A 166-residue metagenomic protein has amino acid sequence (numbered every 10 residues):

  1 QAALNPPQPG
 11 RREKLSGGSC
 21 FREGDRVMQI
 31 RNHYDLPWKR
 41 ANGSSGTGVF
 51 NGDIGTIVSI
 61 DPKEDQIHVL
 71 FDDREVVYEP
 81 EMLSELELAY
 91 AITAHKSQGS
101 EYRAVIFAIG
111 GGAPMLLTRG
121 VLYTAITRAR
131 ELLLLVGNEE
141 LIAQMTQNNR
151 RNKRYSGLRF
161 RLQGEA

Functional and structural regions predicted by a protein language model:
Q1-N51: Conserved helicase/translocase motor-coupling segment
R40-A166: C-terminal accessory regions
